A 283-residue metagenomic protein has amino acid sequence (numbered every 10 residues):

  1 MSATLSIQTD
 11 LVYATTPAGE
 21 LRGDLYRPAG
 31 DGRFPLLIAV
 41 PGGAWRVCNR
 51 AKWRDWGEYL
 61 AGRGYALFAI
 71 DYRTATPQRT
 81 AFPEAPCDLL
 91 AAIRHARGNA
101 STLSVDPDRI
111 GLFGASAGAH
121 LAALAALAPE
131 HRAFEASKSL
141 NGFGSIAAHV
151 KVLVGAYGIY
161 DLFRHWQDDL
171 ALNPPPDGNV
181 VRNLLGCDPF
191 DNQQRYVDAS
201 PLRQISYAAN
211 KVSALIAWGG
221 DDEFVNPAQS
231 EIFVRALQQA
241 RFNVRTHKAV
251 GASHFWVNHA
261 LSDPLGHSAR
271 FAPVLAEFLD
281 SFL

Functional and structural regions predicted by a protein language model:
M1-G32: N-terminal cap/lid segment of alpha/beta-hydrolase-fold proteins
T16, L127, E135, S139 (+1 more regions): Mobile cap/lid helix-loop segments that gate and shape the active-site cleft of serine hydrolases
R33-G43: Short beta-strand element of the alpha/beta-hydrolase
N49-W56, F68-P107, D263-S268: Catalytic nucleophile-loop/oxyanion-hole region of alpha/beta-hydrolase and closely related hydrolase-like folds
R94-D169: Primarily recognizes the serine-hydrolase "nucleophile elbow" in alpha/beta-hydrolase and SGNH/GDSL folds
I216-W218, D222: Short beta-strand/loop motif that positions the catalytic acidic residue of the alpha/beta-hydrolase fold
E223-I232: Conserved alpha/beta-hydrolase "acid-adjacent" motif
S262-L283: Catalytic active-site module of serine/aspartate enzymes centered on a nucleophile-bearing elbow/loop
